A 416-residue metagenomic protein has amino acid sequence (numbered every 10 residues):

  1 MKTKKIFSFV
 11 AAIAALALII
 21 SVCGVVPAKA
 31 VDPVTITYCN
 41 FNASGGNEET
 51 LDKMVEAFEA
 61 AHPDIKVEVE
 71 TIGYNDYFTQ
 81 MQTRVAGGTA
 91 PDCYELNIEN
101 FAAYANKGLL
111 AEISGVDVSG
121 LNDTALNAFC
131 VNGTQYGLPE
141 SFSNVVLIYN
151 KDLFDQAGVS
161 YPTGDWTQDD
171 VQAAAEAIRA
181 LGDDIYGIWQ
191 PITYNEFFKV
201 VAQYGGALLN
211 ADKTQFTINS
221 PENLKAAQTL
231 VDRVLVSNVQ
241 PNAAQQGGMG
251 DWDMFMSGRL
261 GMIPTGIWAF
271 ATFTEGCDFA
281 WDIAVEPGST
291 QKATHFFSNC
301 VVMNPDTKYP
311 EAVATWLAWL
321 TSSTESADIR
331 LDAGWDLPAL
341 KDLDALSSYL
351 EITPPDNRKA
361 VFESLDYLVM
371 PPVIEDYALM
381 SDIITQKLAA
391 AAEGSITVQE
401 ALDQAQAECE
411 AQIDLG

Functional and structural regions predicted by a protein language model:
D32-A43, I65-E70, D92-C93, Y136 (+1 more regions): Short, well-ordered beta-strand elements
K53-T124, D152, Q156-G158, D253-M256 (+4 more regions): Extracytoplasmic "Venus flytrap"/periplasmic binding protein-like
E56, A60-A61, K66, A157 (+6 more regions): Extracytoplasmic/periplasmic substrate-recognition and gating elements
N97-V146, D169-Q172, D282-A284, S348-E363: Hinge/lid segment of periplasmic solute-binding proteins
A102-G108, A125-P162, Q190-K213, H295-M303 (+1 more regions): Periplasmic solute-binding protein
A111-D123, G164, Y186-G187, G206-A226 (+4 more regions): Short, solvent-exposed loop/beta-turn-alpha elements that line the ligand-binding surface or hinge of extracytoplasmic
A175-E176, T214-A244, T274: Glycine-centered hinge/linker elements that transmit conformational signals in sensory and ligand-binding systems
D332-Q386, A390: Long, aromatic- and glycine/proline-rich binding clefts that accommodate carbohydrate-like moieties
